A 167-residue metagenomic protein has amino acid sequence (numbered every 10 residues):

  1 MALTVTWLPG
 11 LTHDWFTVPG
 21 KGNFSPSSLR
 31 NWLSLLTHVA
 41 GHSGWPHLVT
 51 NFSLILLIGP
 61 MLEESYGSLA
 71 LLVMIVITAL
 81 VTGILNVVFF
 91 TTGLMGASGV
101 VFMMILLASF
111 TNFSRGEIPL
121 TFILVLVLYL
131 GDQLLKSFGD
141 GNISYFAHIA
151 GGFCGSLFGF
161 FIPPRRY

Functional and structural regions predicted by a protein language model:
M1-Y167: A detector for small-residue-rich transmembrane helices and their helix-helix packing motifs
